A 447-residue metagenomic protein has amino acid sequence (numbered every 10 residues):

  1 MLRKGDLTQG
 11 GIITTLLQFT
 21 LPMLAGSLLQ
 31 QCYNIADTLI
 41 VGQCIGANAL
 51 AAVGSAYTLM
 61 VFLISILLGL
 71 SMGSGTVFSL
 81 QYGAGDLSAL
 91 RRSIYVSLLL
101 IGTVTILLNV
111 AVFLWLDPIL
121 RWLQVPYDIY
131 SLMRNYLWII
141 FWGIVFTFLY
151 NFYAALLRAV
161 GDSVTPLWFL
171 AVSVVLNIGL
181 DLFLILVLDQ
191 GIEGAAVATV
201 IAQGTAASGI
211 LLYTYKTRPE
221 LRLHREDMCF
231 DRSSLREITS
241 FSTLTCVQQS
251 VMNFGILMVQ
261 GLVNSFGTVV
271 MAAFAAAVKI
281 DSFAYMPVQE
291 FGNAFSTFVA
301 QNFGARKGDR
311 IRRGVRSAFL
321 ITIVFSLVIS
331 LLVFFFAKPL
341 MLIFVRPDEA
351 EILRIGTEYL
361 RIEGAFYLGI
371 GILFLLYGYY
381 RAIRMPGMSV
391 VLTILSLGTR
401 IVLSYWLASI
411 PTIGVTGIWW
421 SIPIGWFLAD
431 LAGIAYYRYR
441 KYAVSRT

Functional and structural regions predicted by a protein language model:
M1-T20, F78-G143, V187-T243, V299-F366 (+1 more regions): Short alpha-helical transmembrane segments in multi-pass integral membrane proteins
Q18-D37, I139, Y150, S173 (+5 more regions): Transmembrane helical elements of multi-pass membrane transporters/channels
L21, A25, A56-L59, L99-T103 (+13 more regions): Hydrophobic residues within alpha-helical transmembrane segments of multi-pass solute transporters/permease subunits
L28, C32-L50, L120-Y127, F183-Q190 (+6 more regions): Helix-terminus/linker motif at the lipid-water interface of multi-pass membrane proteins
A47-T58, L137, A196, T268-F283 (+2 more regions): Small-residue hotspots at the loop-to-helix junctions and early N-terminal turns of transmembrane alpha-helices
L50-V110, T147-P166, A273-A337, I370-R384 (+1 more regions): Small-residue-rich hydrophobic transmembrane alpha-helices
F62-S65, N177-D181, A207-L211, F283-M286 (+3 more regions): Hydrophobic transmembrane alpha-helices of multi-pass small-molecule transporters
S71, I140-R158, P166-V174, A195-S208 (+4 more regions): Short runs within selected transmembrane alpha-helices of multi-pass transporters and secretion channels
